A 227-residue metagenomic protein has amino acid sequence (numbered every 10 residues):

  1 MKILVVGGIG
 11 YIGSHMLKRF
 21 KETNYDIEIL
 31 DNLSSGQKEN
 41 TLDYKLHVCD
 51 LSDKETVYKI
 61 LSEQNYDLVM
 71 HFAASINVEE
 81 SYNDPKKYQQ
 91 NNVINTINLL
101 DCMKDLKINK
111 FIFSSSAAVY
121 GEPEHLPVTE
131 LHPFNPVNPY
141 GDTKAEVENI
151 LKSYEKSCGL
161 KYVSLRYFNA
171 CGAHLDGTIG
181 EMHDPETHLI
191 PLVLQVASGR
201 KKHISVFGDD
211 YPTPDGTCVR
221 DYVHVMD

Functional and structural regions predicted by a protein language model:
M1-C171: N-terminal Rossmann-like NAD(P)+-binding domain of SDR-like oxidoreductases, especially those catalyzing
K152-D227: NAD(P)-dependent short-chain dehydrogenase/reductase
